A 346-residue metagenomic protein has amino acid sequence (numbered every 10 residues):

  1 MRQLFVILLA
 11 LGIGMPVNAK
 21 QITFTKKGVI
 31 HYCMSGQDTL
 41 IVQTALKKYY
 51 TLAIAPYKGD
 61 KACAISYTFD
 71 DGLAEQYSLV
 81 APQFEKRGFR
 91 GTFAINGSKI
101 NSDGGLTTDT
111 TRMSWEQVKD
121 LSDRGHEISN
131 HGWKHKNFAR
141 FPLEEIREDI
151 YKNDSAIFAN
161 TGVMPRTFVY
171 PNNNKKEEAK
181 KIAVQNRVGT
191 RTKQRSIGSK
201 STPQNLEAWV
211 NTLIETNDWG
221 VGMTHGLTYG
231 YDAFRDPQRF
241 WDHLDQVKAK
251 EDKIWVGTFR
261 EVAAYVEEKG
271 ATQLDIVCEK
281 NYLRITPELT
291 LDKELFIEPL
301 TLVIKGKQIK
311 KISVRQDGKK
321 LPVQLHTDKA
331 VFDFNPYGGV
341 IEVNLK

Functional and structural regions predicted by a protein language model:
M1-L4: Positively charged n-region of N-terminal signal peptides that target proteins for export
L8-V17: Hydrophobic h-region of N-terminal signal peptides that target proteins for export in Gram-negative bacteria
Q21-A53, G339-K346: Non-catalytic propeptide/linker segments at domain boundaries
T23-D38, C63-I65, E75, E85-K180 (+3 more regions): Metal-dependent polysaccharide deacetylase catalytic core of the NodB/CE4 family, i.e., the active-site-bearing domain
D38-V42, L46-Y57, F158, T190-Q194 (+3 more regions): C-terminal domain-boundary segment and adjacent tail
A208-T212: Short, surface-exposed beta-strand/loop micro-motifs that present aromatic residues
H326-K346: C-terminal beta-strand-rich structural cap/linker in extracellular carbohydrate-active enzymes
